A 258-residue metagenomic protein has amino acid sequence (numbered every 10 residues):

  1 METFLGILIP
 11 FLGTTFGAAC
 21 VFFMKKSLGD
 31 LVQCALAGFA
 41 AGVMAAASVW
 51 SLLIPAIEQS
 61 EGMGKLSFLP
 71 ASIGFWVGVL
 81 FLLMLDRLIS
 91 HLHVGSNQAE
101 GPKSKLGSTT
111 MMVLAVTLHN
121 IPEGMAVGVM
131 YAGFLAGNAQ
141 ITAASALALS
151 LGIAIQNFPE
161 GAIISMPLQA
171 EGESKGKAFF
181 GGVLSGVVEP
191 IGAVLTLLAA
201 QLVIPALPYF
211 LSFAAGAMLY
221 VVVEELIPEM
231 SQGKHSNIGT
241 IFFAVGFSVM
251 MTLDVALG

Functional and structural regions predicted by a protein language model:
M1-G258: Intrinsically disordered, metal-sensing/regulatory segments
